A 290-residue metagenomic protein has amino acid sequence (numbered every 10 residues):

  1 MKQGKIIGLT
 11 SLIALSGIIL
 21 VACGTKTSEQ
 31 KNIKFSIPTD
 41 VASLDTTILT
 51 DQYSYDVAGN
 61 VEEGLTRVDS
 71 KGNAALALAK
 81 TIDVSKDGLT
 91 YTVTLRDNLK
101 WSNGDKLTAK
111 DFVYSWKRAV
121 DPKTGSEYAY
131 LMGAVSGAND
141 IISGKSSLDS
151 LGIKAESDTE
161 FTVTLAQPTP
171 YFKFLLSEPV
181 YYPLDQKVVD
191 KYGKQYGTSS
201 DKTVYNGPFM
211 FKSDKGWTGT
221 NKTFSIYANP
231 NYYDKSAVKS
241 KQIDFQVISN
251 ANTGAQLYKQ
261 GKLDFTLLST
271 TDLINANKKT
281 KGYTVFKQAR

Functional and structural regions predicted by a protein language model:
L20-A22: C-terminal motif of bacterial Sec signal peptides marking the signal peptidase cleavage site
Q30-A42, K80, T90-V93, F112-S115 (+4 more regions): Short, well-ordered beta-strand elements
I37-K86: N-terminal lobe/hinge region of extracytoplasmic solute-binding protein
K80-Y128: Aromatic- and charge-enriched surface segment that lines or borders ligand/interaction sites
A129-K187: Surface-exposed binding/hinge segments that line and control ligand-binding clefts or catalytic entry sites
L165, T169-Y171, L176-S236, Q242: Gly/Pro-rich hinge or "lid" segments in bacterial periplasmic/extracellular proteins
P230-A276: Ligand-site clamp/hinge motif
N275-Q288: Ligand-binding "clamshell"
